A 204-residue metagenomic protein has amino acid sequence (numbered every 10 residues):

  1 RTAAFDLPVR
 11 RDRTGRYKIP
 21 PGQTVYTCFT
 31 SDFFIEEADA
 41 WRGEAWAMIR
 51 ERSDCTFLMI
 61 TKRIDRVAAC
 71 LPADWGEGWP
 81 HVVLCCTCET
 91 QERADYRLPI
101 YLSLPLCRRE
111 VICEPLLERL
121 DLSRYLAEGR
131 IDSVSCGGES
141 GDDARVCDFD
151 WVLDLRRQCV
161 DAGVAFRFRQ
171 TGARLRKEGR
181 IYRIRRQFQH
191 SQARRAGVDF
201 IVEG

Functional and structural regions predicted by a protein language model:
R1-V82, Q91-R93, L120-I131: Conserved Radical SAM active-site core
T27, M59, Y101, E114 (+2 more regions): Conserved, mostly hydrophobic/aromatic
C28, C85-T87, G137: Conserved beta-strand segments of the P-loop GTPase G domain that flank and frequently precede/overlap
S31, R63-D65, C88-T90, P115-L117 (+2 more regions): Active-site-proximal loop/turn and secondary-structure-junction residues that shape catalytic pockets, frequently
A45-I49, L98, V152-R156: Generic structural signal for well-ordered alpha-helices, preferentially at hydrophobic/aromatic core positions
R50-S53, P105, L153, V160: Anion (oxyanion) recognition and catalysis
G78-D132, V146-L153: Short loop-to-alpha-helix "cap/lid" segments that border enzyme active sites across diverse enzyme classes
L117, S123-G204: Auxiliary Fe-S-binding modules of radical SAM enzymes
